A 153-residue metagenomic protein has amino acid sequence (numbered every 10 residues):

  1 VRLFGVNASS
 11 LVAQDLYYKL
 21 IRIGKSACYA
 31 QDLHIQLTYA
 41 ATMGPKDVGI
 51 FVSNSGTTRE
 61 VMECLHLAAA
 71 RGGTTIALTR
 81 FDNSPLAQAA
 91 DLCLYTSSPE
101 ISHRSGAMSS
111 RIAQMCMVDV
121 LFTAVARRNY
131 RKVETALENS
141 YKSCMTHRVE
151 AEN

Functional and structural regions predicted by a protein language model:
V1-C116, V120-N129: Glycine-rich phosphate-binding loops that contact phosphosugars or nucleotide phosphates
R131-N153: A short, charged, Gly/Pro-tolerant segment at domain boundaries
